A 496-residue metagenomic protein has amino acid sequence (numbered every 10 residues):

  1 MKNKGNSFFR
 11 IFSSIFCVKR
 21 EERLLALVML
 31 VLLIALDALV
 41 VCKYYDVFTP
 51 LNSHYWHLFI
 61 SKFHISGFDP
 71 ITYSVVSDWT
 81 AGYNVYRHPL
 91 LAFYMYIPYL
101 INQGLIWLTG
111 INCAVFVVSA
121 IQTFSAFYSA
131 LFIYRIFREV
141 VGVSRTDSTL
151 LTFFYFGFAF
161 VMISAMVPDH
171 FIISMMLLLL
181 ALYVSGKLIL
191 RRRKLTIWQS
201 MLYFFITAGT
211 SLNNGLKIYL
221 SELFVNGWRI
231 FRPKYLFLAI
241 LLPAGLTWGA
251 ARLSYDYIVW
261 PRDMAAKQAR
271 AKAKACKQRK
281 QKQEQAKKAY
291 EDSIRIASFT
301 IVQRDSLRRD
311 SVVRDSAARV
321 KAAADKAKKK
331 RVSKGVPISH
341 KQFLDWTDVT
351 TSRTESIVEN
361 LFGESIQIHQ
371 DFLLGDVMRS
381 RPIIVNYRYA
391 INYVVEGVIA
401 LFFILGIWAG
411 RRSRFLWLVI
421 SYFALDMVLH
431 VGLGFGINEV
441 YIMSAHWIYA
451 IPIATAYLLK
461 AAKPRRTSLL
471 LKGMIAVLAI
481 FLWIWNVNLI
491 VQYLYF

Functional and structural regions predicted by a protein language model:
S14-F68, T72-W79, L242-I258, L478-W485: Transmembrane signal-anchor helices characteristic of membrane glycosylation enzymes that use polyprenol
P70-F116, R308-R309, V313-F403, V419: Lumenal/periplasmic acceptor-binding loop at the mouth of the active site in multi-pass, GT-C-fold membrane enzymes
A120-V141, L401-L405: Transmembrane-helix motifs of polytopic, lipid-linked glycan transferases
I133-G157, W417: Transmembrane-helix signature of polytopic, membrane-embedded enzymes that assemble or transfer cell-envelope glycans
T149, S413-H430: Transmembrane alpha-helix segments characteristic of polytopic inner-membrane glycan-assembly/cell-envelope
M166-F171: Short acidic/glycine- and proline-prone juxtamembrane loop motifs at membrane-interface regions of multi-pass membrane
I173-L190, A454: Specific aromatic-rich, kink-prone transmembrane helix
L195-N226, L238-A244, V477-L478: Membrane-interface alpha helices of multi-pass inner-membrane proteins
